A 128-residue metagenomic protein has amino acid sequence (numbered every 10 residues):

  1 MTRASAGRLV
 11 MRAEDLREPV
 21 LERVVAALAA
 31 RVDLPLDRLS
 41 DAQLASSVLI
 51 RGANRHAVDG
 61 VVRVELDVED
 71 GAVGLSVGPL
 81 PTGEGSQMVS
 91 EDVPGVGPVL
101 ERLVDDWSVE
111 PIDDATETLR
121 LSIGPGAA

Functional and structural regions predicted by a protein language model:
M1-L44: Bergerat-fold GHKL ATPase/HATPase_c domain
M1-R8, G52-A128: Conserved beta-strand-loop-beta-strand hairpin that lines the nucleotide-binding pocket of ATP/GTP-utilizing enzymes
D15-R17, S40, I50, A72 (+1 more regions): A generic structural micro-environment signature that highlights single residues at secondary-structure boundaries
P35-G60: Conserved ATP-binding N-box helix of the HATPase_c
